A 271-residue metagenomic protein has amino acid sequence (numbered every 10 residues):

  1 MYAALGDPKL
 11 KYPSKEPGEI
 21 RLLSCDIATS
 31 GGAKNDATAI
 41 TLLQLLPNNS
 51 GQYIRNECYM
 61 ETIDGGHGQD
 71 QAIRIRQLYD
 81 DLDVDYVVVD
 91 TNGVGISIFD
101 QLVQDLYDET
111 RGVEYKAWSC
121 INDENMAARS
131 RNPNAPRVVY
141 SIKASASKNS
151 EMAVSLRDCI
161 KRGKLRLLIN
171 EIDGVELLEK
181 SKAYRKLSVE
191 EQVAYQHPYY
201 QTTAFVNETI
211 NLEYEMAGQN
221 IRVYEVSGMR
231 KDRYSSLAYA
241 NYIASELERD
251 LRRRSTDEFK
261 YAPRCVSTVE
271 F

Functional and structural regions predicted by a protein language model:
M1-I121, S150, V154, D158 (+2 more regions): RNase H-like, metal-dependent nuclease domains and their acidic two-metal-ion catalytic environment used
M126-A135: Short, conserved catalytic or adaptor-binding loops enriched in Gly and charged residues
A135-L156: Conserved RecA-like P-loop NTPase helicase motor core
